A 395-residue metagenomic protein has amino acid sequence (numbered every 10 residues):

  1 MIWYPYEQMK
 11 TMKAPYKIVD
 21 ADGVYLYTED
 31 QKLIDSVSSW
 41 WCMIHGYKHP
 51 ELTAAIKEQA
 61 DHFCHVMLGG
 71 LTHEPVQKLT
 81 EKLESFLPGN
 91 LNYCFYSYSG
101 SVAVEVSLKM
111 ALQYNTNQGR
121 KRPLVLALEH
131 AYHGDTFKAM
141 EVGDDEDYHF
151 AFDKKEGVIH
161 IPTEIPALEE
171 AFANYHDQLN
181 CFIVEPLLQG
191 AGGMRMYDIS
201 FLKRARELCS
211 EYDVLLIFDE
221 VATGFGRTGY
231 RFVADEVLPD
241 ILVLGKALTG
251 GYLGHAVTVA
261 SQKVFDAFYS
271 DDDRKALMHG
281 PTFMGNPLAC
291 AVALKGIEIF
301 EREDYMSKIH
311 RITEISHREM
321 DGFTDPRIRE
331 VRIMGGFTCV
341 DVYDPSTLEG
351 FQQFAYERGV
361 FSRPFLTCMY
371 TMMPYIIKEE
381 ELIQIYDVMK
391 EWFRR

Functional and structural regions predicted by a protein language model:
M1-R395: Conserved N-terminal phosphate-binding loop of PLP-dependent enzymes in the Aspartate aminotransferase
